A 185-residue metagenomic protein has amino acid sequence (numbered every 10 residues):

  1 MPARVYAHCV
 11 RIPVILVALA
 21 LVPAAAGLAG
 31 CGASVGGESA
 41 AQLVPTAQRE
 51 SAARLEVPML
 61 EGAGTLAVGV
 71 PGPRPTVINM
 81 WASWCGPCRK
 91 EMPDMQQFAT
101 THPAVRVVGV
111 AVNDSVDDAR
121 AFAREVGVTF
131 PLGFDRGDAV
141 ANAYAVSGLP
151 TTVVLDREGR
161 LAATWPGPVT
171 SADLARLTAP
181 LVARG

Functional and structural regions predicted by a protein language model:
M1-P58, A175-T178, G185: N-terminal targeting signals for export/organelle localization
G30-G32, N79, G86-R89: Sequence contexts marking disulfide-bonded cysteines in secreted/extracellular proteins
R54-T76: A short beta-strand-turn-helix
P71-T76, D118-R120, V126-F130: Conserved N-terminal glycine/acidic-rich loop preference
R74-T76, W81-W84, G148: Short pre-active-site segment immediately N-terminal to redox-active cysteine/selenocysteine motifs in thiol-based
V77-N79, G109, V154: Hydrophobic beta-strand core positions in alpha/beta domains
R89-V126, R136-N142: Structural microenvironment flanking redox-active thiols in thiol-disulfide oxidoreductases
A121-V128, R136-G185: Thiol/disulfide oxidoreductase modules built on the thioredoxin-like
